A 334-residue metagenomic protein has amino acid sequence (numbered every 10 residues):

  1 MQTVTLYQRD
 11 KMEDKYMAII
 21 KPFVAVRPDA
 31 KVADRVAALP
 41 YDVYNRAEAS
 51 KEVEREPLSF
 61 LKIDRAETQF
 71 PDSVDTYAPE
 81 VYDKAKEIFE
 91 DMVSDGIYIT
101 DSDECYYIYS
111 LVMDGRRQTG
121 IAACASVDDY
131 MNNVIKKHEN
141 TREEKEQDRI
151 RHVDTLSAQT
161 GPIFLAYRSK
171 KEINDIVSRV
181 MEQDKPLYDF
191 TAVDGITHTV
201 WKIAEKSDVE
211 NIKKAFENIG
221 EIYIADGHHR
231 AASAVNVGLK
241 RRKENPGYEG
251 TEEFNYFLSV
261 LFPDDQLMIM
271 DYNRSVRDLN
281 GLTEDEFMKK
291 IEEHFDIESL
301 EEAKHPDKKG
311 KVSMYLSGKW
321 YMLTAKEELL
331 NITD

Functional and structural regions predicted by a protein language model:
L6-R9, E13-D334: Surface-exposed, charge/polar-rich loops and edge strands
